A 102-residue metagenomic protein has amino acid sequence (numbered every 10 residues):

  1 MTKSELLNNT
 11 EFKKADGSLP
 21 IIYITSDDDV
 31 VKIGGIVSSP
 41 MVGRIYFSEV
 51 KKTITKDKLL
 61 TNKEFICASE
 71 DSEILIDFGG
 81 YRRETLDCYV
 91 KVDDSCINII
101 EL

Functional and structural regions predicted by a protein language model:
M1-G17: Long, hydrophobic N-terminal alpha-helical segment
F12-L102: Detector for the mature cores of small, proteolytically processed and post-translationally modified peptide effectors
